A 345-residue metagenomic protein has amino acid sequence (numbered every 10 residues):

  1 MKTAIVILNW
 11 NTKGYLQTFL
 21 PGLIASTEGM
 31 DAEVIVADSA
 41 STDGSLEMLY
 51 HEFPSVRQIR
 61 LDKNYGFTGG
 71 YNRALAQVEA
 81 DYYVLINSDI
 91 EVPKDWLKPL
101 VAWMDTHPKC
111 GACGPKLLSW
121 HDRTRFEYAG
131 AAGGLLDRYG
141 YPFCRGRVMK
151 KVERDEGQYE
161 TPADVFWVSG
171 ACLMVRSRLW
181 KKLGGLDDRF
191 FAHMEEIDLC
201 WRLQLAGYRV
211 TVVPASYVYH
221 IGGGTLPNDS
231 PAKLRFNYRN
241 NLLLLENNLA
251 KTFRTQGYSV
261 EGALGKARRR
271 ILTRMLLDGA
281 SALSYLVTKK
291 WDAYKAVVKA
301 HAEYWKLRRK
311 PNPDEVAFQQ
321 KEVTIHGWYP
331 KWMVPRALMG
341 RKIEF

Functional and structural regions predicted by a protein language model:
V6, A206-P313, E322-Y329: Active-site-adjacent helix/loop segment of glycosyltransferases that harbors family-specific signature motifs
P21-D31: Short, acidic, metal-binding catalytic loop of nucleotide-sugar glycosyltransferases
G22, D38-E47, K63: A conserved acidic beta->alpha catalytic loop
D31-A40, I59-L61: Short beta-strand/loop segment that forms part of the nucleotide-sugar
R60-V78, S88-I90, P99: Glycine-rich, basic loop-to-helix element that forms the pyrophosphate-binding segment of sugar-nucleotide handling
Y83: Short aromatic/hydrophobic "clamp" motif used to bind/position activated sugar donors
E91-Y141: Conserved donor NDP-sugar-binding/catalytic core segment of glycosyltransferases
E160-Y217: A short, conserved alpha-helix in the catalytic core of glycosyltransferases
